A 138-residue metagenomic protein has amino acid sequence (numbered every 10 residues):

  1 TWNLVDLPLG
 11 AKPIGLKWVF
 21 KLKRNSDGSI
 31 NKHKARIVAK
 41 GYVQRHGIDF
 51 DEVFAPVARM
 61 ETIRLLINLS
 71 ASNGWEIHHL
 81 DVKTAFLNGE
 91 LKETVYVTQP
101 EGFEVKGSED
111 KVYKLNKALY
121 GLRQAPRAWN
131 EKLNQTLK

Functional and structural regions predicted by a protein language model:
T1-K138: Long, low-complexity, charge-biased intrinsically disordered regions
